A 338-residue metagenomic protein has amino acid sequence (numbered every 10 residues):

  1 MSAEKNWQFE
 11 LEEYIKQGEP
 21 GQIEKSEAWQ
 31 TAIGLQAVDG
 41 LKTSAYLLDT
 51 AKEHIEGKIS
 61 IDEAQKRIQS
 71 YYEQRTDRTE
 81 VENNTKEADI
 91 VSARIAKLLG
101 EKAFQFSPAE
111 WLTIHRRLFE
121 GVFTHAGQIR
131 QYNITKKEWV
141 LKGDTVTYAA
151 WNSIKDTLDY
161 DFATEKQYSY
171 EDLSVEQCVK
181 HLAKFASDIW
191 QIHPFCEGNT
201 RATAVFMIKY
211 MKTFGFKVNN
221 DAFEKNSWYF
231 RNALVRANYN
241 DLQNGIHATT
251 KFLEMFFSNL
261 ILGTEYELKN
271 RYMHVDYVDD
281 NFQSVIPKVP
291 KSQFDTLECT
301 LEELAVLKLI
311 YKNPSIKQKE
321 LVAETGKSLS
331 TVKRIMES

Functional and structural regions predicted by a protein language model:
M1-S338: FIC/Doc superfamily catalytic core
